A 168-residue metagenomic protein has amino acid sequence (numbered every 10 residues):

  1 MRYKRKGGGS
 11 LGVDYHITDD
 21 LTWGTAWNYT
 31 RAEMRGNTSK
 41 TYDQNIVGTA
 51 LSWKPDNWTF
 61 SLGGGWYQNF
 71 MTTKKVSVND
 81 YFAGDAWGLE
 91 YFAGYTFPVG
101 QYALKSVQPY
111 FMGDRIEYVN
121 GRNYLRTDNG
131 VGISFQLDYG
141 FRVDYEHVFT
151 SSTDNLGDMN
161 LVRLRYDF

Functional and structural regions predicted by a protein language model:
M1-I17, S52-W53, R163-R165: Transmembrane beta-barrel domains of Gram-negative outer membranes and organellar outer membranes
Y3-G9, T41-V47, Q68, A83-L89 (+2 more regions): Residues that define the transmembrane beta-barrel architecture of outer-membrane proteins
R5, G36-T38, F141: Disordered, low-complexity tails and leader-like regions
H16-V119: Detector for outer-membrane/organellar transmembrane beta-barrel domains, recognizing the amphipathic beta-strand
W53, F135, F141, H147 (+1 more regions): Outer-membrane beta-barrel "beta-signal"
L104, R122, T153-N155: Alpha-helix N-cap/helix-start motif
D114-V119, D138-G140, T150-S152: Short Gly/Pro-enriched loop/turn and capping motifs at secondary-structure junctions
R122, D128-G140: CBM-like carbohydrate-recognition segments
